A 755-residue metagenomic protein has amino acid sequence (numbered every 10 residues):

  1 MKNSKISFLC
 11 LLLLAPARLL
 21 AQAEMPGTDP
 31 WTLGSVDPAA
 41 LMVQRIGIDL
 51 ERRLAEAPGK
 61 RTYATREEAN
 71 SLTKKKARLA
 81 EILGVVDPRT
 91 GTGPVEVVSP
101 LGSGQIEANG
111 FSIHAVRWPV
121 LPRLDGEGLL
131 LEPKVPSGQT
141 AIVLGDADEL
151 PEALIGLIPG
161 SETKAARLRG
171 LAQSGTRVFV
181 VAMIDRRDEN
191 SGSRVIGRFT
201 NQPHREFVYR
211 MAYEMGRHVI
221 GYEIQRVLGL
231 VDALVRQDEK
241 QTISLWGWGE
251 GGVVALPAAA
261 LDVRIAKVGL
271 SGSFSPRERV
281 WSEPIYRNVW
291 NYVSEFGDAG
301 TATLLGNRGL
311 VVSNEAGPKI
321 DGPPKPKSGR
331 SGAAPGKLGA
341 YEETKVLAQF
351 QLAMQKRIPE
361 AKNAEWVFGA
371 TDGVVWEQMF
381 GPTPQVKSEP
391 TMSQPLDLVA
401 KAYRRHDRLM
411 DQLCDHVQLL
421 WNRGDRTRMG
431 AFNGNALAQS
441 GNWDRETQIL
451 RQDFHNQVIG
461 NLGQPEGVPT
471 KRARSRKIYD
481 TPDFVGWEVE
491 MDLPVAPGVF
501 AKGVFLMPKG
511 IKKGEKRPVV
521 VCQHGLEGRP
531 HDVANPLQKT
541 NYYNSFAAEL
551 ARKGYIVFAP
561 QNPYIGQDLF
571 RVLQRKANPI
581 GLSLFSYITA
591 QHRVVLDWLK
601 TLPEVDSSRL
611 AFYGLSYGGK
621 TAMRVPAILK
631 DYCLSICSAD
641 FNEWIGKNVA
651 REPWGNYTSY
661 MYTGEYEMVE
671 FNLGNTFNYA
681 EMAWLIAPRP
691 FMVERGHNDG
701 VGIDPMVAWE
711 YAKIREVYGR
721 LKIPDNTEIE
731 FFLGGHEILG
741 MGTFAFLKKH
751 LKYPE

Functional and structural regions predicted by a protein language model:
M1-F8: Bacterial N-terminal signal peptides that target proteins for export
L9, L19-L20: Cleavable N-terminal signal peptides
Q22-G126, P136, F207-E223, L228-D232 (+8 more regions): Alpha/beta-hydrolase-fold serine-hydrolase catalytic core, especially in secreted/extracellular enzymes
G138-Q139, S174-R177, K240-T242, V263-K267 (+7 more regions): Loop/turn elements at helix/coil->beta-strand transitions in domains of secreted/extracellular proteins
G138-V235, S273-Y286, K512-T601, N648-N656: Cap/lid segment of the alpha/beta-hydrolase catalytic domain
A182, S271-G272, S313, Q561 (+3 more regions): Alpha/beta-hydrolase-fold catalytic nucleophile elbow
G229-L304, D597-E665, F671-N672: Primarily recognizes the serine-hydrolase "nucleophile elbow" in alpha/beta-hydrolase and SGNH/GDSL folds
